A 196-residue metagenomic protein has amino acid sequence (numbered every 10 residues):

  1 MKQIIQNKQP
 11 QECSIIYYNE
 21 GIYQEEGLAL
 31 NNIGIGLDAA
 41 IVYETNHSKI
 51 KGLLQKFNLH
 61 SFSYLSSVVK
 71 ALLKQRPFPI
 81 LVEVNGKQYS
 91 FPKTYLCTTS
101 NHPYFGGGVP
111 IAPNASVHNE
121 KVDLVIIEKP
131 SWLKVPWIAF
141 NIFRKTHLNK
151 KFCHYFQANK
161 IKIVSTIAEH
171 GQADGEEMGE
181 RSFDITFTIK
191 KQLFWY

Functional and structural regions predicted by a protein language model:
M1-Y89: Catalytic core of DAGKc-family lipid kinases
Y18-I22, P92-T94, I161-I163: Short, hydrophobic/aliphatic alpha-helical segments
L28-L30, T94-T99: AMP-binding/adenylate-forming core of the ANL superfamily
D38-I41, S90-P92, Y104-G108, W132-V135: Short acidic/glycine-rich loop or secondary-structure boundary segments that cap or lie
L65-V69, F78-N85, G106-I111, T146-N149 (+1 more regions): Glycine-rich, charged/polar anion/phosphate-binding loops that engage phosphate groups from diverse ligands
V84-G86, F91, S116-N119, D123-Y196: ATP/nucleoside-binding phosphotransfer catalytic cores, i.e., glycine-rich phosphate-binding loops
L96-A112: Glycine-rich phosphate/pyrophosphate-binding beta-alpha loops
